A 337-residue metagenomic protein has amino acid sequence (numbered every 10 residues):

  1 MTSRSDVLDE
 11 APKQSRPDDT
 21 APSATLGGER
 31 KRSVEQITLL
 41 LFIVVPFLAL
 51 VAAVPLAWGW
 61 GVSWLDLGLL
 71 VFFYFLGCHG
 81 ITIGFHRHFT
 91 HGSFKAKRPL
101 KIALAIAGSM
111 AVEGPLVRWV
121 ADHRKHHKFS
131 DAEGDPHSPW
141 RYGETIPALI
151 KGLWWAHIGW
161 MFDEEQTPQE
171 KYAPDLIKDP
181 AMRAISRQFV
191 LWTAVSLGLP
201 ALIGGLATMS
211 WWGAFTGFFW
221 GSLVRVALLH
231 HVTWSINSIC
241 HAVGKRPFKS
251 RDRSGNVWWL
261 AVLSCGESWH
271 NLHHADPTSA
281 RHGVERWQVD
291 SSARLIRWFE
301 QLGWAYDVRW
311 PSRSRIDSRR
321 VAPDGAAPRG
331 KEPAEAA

Functional and structural regions predicted by a protein language model:
M1-W234, S279-A337: Non-catalytic, topology-defining segments of multipass membrane proteins
R87, S238, A242, H274: Catalytic glutamate of the conserved HExxH
A173-A181, V243-W269, A275-D276: Active-site-proximal inter-transmembrane loops
L229-P247: C-terminal accessory segments of proteins
T233-I236, N256, W269, H273 (+1 more regions): Short amphipathic alpha-helical surface patches that serve as generic macromolecular interface elements
